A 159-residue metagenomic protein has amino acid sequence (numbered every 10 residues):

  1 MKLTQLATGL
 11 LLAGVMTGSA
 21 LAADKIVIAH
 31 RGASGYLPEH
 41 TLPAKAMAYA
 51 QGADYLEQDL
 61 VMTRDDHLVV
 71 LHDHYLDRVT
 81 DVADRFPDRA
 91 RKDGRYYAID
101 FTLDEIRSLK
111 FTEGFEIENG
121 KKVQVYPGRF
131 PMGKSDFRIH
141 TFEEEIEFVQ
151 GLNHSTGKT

Functional and structural regions predicted by a protein language model:
K2-L21: Gram-negative bacterial Sec-dependent N-terminal signal peptides
L10, L21-T159: Phosphate-group recognition and catalysis centered on beta-loop-alpha active-site segments
